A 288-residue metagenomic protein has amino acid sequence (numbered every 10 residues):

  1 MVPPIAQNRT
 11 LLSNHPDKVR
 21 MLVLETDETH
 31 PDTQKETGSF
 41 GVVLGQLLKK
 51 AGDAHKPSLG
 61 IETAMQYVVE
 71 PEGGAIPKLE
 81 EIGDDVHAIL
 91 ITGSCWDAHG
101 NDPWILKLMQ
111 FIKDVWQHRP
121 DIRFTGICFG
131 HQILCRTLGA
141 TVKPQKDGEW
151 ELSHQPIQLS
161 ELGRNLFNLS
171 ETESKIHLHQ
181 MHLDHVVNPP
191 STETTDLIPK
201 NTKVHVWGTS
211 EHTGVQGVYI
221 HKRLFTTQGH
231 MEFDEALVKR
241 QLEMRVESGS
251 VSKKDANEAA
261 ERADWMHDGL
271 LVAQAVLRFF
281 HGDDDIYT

Functional and structural regions predicted by a protein language model:
M1-L22, D27, K35-S39, K50-T63 (+4 more regions): Eukaryotic N-terminal low-complexity, Ser/Thr- and Lys/Arg-rich leader segments that predominantly function as
V2-R9, F233-T288: Acyltransferase
T29, S94-D97, E232: Short glycine-rich anion-binding loops that position phosphate/pyrophosphate groups of nucleotides and phosphorylated
T33-Q34, H99-D102, L134-T137, P190 (+1 more regions): Short glycine-/acidic-enriched loop or helix-start segments at secondary-structure transitions that form or flank
K50, H55-T125: Flexible gly/pro-rich beta->alpha loop and the following alpha-helix that scaffold active-site loops
S94-G163: Cysteine-nucleophile active-site neighborhood
L138-E232: Pocket-forming structural segment of enzyme catalytic cores
